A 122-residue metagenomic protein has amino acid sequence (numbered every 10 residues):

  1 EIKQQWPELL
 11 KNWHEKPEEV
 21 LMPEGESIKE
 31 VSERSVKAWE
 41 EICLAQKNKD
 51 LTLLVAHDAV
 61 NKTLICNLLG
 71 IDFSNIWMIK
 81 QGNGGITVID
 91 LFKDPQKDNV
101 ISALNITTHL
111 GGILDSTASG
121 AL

Functional and structural regions predicted by a protein language model:
E1-Q4, L44-D50, C66-L122: Acidic, low-complexity terminal tails and accessory targeting/binding regions of phosphate-metabolizing enzymes
E1-V36, L122: Phosphate-handling substructures
H14, I65-C66: A short local structural element in Rossmann-fold oxidoreductases
E19, P23, T52, W77: Conserved short-loop catalytic and cofactor-binding motifs
S32, V36-L44, I65: Generic structural signal for well-ordered alpha-helical scaffold segments
N48-A59: Generic beta-sheet signal
D58-K62, G85: GST superfamily/GST-like fold recognition
